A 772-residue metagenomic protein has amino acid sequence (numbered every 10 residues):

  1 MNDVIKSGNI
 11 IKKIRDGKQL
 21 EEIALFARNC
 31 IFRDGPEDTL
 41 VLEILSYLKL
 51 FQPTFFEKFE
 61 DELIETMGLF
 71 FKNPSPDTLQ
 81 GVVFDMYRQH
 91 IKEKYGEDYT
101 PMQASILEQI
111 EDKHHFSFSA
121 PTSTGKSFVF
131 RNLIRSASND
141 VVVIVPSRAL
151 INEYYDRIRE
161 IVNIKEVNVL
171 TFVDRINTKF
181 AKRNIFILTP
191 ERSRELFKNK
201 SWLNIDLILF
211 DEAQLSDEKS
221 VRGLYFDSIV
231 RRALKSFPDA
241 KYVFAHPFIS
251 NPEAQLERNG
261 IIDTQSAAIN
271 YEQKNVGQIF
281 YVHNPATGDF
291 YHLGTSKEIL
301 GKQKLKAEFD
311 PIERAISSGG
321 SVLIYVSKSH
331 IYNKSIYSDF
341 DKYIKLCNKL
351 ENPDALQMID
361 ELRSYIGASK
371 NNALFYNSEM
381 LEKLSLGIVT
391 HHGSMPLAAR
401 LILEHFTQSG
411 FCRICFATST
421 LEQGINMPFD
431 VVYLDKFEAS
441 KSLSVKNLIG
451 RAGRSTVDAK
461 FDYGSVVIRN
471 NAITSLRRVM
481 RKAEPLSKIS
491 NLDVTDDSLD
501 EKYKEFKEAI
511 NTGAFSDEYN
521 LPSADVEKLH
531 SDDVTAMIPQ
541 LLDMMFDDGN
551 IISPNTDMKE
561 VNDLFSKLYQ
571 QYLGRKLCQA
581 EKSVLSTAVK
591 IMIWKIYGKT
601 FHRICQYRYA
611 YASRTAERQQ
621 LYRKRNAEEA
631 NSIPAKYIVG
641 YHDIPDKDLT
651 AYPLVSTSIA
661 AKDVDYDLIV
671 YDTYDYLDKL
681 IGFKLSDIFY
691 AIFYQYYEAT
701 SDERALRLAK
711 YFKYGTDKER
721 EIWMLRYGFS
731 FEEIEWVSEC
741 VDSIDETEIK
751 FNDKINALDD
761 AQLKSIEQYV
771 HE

Functional and structural regions predicted by a protein language model:
M1-E772: N-terminal helicase ATP-binding lobe
